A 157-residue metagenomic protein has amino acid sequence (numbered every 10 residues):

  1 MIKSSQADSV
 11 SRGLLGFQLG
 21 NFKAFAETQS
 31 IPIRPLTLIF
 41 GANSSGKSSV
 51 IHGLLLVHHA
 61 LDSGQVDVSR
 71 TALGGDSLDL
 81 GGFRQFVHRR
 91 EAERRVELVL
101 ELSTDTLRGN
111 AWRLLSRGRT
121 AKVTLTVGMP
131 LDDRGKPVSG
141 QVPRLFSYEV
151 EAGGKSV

Functional and structural regions predicted by a protein language model:
M1-V157: P-loop NTPase switch/coupling surface
